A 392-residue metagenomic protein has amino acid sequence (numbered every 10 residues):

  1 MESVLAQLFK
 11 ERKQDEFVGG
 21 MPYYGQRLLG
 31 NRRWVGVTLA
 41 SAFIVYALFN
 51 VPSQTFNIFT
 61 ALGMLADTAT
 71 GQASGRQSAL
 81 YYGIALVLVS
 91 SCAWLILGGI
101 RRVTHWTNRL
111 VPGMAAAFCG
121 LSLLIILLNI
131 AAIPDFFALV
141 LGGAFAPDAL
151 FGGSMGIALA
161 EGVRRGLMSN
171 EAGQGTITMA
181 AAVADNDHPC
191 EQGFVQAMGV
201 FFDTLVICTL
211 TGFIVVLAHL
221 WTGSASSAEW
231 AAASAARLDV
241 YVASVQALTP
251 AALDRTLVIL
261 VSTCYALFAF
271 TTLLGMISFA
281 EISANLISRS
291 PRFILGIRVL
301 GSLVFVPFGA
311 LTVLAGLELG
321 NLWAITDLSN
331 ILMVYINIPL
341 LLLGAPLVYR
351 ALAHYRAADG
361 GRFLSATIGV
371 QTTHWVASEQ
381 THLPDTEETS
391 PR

Functional and structural regions predicted by a protein language model:
M1-G30, S224-T249, I282-S288, R350-G360: Flexible loop linkers connecting adjacent transmembrane helices in multi-pass alpha-helical membrane transporters
E2-D15, M21-P22, Q26-F56, L62-L95 (+1 more regions): Helix-loop-helix module between adjacent transmembrane segments
E2-F9, Q14, L123-L139, A182-A184 (+2 more regions): Extracellular/periplasmic helix-exit of transmembrane alpha-helices
F9-G19, L28-N31, D67-T68, A172 (+3 more regions): Juxtamembrane helix-boundary/capping and inter-helix hinge elements in multi-pass membrane proteins
L39, F43, F56-L62, A79-L128 (+5 more regions): Membrane-interface loop-to-helix entry segments
F49-A61, A69-Q72, C92-T104, L124-F136 (+4 more regions): Transmembrane helix-loop junctions in multi-pass membrane proteins
G98-A182, V200, A243, P250: Membrane-embedded translocation segments of transport machinery
L128, P291-A353, R362-R392: A generic transmembrane alpha-helix motif of multi-pass inner-membrane proteins
